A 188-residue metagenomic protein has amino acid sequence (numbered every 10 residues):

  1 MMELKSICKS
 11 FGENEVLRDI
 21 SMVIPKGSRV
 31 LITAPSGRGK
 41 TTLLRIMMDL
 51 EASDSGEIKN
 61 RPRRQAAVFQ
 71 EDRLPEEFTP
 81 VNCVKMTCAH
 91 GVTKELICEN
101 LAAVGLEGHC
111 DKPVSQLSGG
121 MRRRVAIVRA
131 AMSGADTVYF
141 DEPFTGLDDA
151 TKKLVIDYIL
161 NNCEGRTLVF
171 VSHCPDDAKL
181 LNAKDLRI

Functional and structural regions predicted by a protein language model:
M2, L17-D19: Conserved structural motif at the start of ABC-family nucleotide-binding domains
M48: Helix-to-loop junction immediately C-terminal to a conserved catalytic motif
E77-V92, L96: Q-loop/switch helix immediately C-terminal to the Walker
V92-H109: Conserved ABC ATPase "signature" region
P113-M121: Conserved ABC ATPase signature
I127: Hydrophobic anchor residue at the start of the ABC signature
V138-E142: Catalytic Walker B motif of ABC-type/P-loop ATPase nucleotide-binding domains
